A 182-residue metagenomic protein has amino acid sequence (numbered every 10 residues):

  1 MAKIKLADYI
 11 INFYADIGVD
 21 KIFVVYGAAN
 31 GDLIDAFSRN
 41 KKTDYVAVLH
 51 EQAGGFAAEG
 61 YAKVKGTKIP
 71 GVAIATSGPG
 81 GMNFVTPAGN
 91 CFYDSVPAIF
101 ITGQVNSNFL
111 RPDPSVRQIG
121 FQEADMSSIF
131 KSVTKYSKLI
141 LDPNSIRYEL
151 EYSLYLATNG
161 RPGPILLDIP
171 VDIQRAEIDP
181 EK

Functional and structural regions predicted by a protein language model:
M1-K182: N-terminal alpha/beta PP-like core and its mobile active-site loop of ThDP/TPP-dependent enzymes
